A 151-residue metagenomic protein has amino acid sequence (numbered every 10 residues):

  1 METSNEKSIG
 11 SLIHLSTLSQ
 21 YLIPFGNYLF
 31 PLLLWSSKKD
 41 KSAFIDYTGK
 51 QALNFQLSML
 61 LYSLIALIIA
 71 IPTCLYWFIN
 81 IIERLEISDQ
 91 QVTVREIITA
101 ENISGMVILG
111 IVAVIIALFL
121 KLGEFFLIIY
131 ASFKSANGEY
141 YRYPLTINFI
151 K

Functional and structural regions predicted by a protein language model:
M1-E6, Q90-T93, I97, V107-I111: Membrane-proximal intrinsically disordered regions of secretory-pathway and membrane-system proteins
M1-L57, Y130-K151: Membrane-interface extramembranous regions at the lipid-water interface
S11-Y28, N54-R84, N102-I128: Hydrophobic alpha-helical transmembrane segments in multi-pass membrane proteins
I81-E101: Membrane-interfacial helical/loop segments at transmembrane boundaries in membrane proteins
